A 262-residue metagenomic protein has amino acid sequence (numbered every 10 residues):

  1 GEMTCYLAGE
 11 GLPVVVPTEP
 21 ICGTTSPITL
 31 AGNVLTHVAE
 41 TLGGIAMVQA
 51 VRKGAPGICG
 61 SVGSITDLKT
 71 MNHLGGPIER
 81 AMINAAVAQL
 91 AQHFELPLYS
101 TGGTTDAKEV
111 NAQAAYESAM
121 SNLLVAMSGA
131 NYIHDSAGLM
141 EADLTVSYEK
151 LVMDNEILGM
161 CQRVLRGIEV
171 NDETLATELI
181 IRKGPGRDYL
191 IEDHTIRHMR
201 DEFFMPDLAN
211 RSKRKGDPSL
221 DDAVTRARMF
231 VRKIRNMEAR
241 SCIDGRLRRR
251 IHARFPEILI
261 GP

Functional and structural regions predicted by a protein language model:
G1-D154: Glycine-rich anion/phosphate-binding loop at the beta-strand->alpha-helix junction
T145, E149-P262: Catalytic-core signal marking the mid-to-C-terminal active-site face
